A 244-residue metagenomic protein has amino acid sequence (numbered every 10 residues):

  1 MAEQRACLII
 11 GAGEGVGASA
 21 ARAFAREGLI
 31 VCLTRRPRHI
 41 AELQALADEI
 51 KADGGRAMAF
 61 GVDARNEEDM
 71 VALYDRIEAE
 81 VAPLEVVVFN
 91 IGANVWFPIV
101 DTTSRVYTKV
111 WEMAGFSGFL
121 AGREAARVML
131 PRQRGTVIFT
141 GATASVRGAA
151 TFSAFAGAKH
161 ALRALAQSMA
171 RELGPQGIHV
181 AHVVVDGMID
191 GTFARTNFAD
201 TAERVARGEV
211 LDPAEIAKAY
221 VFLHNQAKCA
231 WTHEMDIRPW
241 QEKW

Functional and structural regions predicted by a protein language model:
G13-G15: Conserved glycine-rich cofactor-binding loop
L29-Q44: Conserved glycine-rich Rossmann-like NAD(P)H-binding loop of the short-chain dehydrogenase/reductase
I40, F60-L73, S104: The beta1-alpha1 cofactor-binding region of Rossmann-like NAD(H)/NADP(H)-dependent oxidoreductases
P98-I99, V106-W111: Substrate-binding pocket helix/loop in short-chain dehydrogenase/reductase
G122-R123, Q167: A short, exposed helix-loop element centered on a Lys and neighboring polar residues
T136-A161, A166-Q167, R171-P175, I189: Catalytic loop of short-chain dehydrogenase/reductase
P175-G187, F198-W244: C-terminal helical subdomain
